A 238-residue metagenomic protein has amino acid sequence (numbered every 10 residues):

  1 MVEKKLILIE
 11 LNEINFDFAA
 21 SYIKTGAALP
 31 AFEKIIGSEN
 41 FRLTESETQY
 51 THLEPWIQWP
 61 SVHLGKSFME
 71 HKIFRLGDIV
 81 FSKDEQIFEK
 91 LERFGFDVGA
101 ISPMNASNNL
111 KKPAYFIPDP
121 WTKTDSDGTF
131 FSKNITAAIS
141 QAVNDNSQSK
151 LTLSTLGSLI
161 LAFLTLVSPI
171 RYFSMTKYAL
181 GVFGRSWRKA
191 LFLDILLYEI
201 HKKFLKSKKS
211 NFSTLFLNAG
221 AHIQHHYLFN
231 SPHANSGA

Functional and structural regions predicted by a protein language model:
V2, P55, K206-K208: Extracellular/periplasmic catalytic domains that process cell-envelope and extracellular macromolecules
V2-K4, E33, S149-K150, F173: Glycosyltransferase catalytic domains, chiefly GT-A lineage
E3-A19, I35, V62, L91 (+2 more regions): Beta-strand elements within well-structured catalytic alpha/beta cores of enzymes that handle phosphate/sulfate esters
E13, P55-Q58, F229-N230: Short, conserved active-site loops that position catalytic residues or coordinate cofactors/metal ions across diverse
F16, L29, W56-W59, D84 (+2 more regions): Alpha-helix initiation and N-capping motif
A19-I57, D97-I101: Short, structured active-site-proximal loop/turn typified by the sulfatase FGly-forming signature C/S-X-P-X-R
K24, E33-G37, H63, E92 (+1 more regions): Alpha-helix boundary recognition
L64-A234: His/Asp/Glu-rich, glycine-adjacent segments that coordinate divalent cations and/or stabilize oxyanion chemistry on
